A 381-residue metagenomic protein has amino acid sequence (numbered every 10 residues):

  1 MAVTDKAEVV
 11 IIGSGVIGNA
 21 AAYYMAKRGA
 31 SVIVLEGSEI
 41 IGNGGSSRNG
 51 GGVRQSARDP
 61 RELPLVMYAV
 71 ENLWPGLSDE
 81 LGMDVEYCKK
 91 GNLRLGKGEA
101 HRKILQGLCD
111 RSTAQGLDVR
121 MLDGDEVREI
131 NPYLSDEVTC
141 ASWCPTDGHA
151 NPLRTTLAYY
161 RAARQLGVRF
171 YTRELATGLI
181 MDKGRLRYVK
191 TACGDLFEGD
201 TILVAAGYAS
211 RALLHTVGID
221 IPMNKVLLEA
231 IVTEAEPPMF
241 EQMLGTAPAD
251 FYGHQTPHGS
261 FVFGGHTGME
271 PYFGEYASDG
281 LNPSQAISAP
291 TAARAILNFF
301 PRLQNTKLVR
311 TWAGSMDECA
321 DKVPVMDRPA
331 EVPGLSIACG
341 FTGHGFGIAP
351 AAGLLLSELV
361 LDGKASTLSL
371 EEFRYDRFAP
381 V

Functional and structural regions predicted by a protein language model:
V9-I33: N-terminal Rossmann-like FAD-binding beta1-loop-alpha1 element of flavoenzymes
A26-S46: Glycine-rich FAD pyrophosphate-binding loop
G42, D195-E241: Central helical "cap/lid" subdomain
G50-I130, D250-Y252, G280, I287 (+1 more regions): Dinucleotide-binding Rossmann-like beta1-alpha1 core, especially the glycine-rich loop that anchors the ADP
W143-C193, F197-D200: Helical element adjacent to the flavin cofactor pocket in flavoenzyme catalytic cores
P237-G334: Active-site lid/adjacent beta-loop-alpha segment flanking the redox-cofactor pocket in flavoenzymes
R294-V381: C-terminal catalytic lobe of FAD-dependent flavoproteins
